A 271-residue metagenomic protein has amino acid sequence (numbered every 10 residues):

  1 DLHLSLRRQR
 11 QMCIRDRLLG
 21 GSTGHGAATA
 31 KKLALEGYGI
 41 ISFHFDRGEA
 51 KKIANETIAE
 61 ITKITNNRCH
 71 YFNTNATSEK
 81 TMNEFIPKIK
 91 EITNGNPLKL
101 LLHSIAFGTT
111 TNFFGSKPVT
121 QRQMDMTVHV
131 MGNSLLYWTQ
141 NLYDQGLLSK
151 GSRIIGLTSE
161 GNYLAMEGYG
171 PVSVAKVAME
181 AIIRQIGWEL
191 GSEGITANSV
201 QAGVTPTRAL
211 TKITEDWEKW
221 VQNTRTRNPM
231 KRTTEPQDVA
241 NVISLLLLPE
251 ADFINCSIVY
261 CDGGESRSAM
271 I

Functional and structural regions predicted by a protein language model:
D1-R10, I14: Single conserved hydrophobic/aromatic residue that forms the stacking wall/gate of nucleotide- or nucleobase-binding
G20, A106-S192, V204-P206: Catalytic loop of short-chain dehydrogenase/reductase
G37-N55: Conserved glycine-rich Rossmann-like NAD(P)H-binding loop of the short-chain dehydrogenase/reductase
N55-I58, G168-P171, S192, S199-R227 (+2 more regions): A glycine/serine/threonine-rich, flexible loop-to-helix segment that serves as the NAD(P) cofactor-binding "lid"
I61-K80: Rossmann-fold cofactor-recognition segment
G191, T196, I254-C256: Short, small/polar-rich loop/turn modules that mediate ligand/substrate recognition or access, typified
N228-V239, E250: A conserved structural motif in NAD(P)-dependent oxidoreductases
S244, N255-I271: Short C-terminal tail/terminal secondary-structure segment of NAD(P)H-dependent dehydrogenase/reductase domains
